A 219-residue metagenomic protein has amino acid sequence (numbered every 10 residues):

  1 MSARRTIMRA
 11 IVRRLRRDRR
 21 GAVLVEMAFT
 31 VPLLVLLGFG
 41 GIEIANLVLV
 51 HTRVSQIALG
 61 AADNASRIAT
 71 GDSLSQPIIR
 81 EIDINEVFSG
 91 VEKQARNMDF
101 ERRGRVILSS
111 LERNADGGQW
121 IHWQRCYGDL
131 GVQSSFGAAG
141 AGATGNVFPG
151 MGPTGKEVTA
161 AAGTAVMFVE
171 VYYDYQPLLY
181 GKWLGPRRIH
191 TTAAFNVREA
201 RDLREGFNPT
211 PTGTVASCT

Functional and structural regions predicted by a protein language model:
S2-K93, S109-L111: Alpha-helical assembly-interface signal, strongest on the long, hydrophobic N-terminal helix that forms
E92-Q94, R102-H190, N196, G206-T210: Intrinsically disordered, low-complexity regions enriched in Pro/Ser/Thr/Gly and acidic residues
E199-A200: Short, surface-exposed patches at the edges or C-terminal ends of soluble domains, predominantly
L203: C-terminal active-site rim and adjoining tail of enzyme catalytic domains
N208-T219: Short, low-complexity, Pro/Ser/Thr/Gly-rich segments in the mature regions of secreted, periplasmic
